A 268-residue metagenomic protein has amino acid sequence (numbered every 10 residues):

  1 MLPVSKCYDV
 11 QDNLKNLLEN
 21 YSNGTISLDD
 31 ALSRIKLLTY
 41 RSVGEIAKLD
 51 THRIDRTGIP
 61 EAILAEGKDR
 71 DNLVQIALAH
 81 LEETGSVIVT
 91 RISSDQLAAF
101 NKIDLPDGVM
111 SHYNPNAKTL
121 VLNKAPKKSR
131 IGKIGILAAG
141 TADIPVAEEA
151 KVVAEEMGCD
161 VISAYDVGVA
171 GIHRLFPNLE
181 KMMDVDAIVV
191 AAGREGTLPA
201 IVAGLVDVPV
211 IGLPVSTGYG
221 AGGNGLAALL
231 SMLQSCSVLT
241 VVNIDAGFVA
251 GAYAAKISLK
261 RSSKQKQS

Functional and structural regions predicted by a protein language model:
L2-I103, V109: Long amphipathic alpha-helical segments
D71-L73, D143-E148, I172-H173, A192-V202 (+2 more regions): Short glycine/serine/threonine-rich phosphate/pyrophosphate-binding segments that cradle anionic phosphate groups
M110-N114, V202-G223, V241: Short, acidic/small-residue loops that bind anionic groups at enzyme active sites
A117-N123, D160-K181, L226-A227, V242 (+1 more regions): Glycine-rich oxoanion-binding loops at beta->alpha junctions
R130-G171: Glycine-rich phosphate/diphosphate-binding loop of Rossmann-like nucleotide-binding domains
A138, T217, A221-S268: C-terminal binding/interaction regions
P177-V215: Glycine-rich phosphate-binding loop
